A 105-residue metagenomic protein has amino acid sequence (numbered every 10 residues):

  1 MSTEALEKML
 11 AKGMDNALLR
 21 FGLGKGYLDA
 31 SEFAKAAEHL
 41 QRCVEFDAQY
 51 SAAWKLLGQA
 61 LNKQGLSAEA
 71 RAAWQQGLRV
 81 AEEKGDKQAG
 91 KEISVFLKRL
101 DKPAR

Functional and structural regions predicted by a protein language model:
K12, F46, K63, V80-K84: Structural marker of alpha-solenoid helical repeat scaffolds
